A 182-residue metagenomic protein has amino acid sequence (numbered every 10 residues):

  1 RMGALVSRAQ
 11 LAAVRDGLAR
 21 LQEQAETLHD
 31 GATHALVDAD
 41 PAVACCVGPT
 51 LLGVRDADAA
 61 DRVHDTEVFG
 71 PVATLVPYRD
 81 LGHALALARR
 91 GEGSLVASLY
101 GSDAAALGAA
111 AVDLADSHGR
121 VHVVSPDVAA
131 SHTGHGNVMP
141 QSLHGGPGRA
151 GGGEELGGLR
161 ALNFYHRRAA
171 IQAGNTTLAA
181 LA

Functional and structural regions predicted by a protein language model:
R1-D16, G31-C46, R62-G70: Flexible, acidic loop-helix segments that line cofactor/substrate-binding pockets
A12-R15, A19, G108, L159: Generic alpha-helical structural signal
A19-A25: Basic phosphate/pyrophosphate-binding loop/patch that engages nucleotide-derived ligands
E26-T27, S94: Residue-level detector of anion-binding/catalytic polar loops
T27-G31, H122-S125: General beta-strand structural signal in soluble alpha/beta enzymes
D38-A182: Conserved C-terminal structural/oligomerization subdomain of aldehyde/semialdehyde dehydrogenase
